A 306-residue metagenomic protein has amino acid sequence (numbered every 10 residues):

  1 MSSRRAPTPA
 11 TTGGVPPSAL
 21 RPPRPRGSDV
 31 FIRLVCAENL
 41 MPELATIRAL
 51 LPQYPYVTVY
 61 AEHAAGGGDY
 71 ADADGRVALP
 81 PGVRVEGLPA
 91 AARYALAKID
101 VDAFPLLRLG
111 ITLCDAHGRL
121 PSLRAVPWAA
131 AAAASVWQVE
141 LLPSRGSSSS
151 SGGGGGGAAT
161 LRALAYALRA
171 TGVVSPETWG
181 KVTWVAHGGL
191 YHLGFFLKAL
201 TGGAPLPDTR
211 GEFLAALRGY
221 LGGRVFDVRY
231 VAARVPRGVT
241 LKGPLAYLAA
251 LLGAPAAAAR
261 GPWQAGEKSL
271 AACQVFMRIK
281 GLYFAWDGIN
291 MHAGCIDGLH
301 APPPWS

Functional and structural regions predicted by a protein language model:
R4-R5, G75, L79-P81, L88 (+1 more regions): Metal-dependent phosphoesterase core characteristic of DEDDh/y 3'-5' exonuclease domains
P7-T112: Entry/capping segment at the start of metal-dependent catalytic domains with acidic active-site entry clusters
